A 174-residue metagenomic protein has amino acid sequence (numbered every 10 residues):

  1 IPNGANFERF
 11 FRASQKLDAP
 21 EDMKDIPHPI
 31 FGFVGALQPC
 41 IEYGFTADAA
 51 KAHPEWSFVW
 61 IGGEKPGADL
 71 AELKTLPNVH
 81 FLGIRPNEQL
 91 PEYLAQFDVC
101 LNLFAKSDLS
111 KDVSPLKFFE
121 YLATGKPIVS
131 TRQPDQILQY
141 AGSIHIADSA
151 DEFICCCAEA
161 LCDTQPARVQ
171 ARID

Functional and structural regions predicted by a protein language model:
I1-G4, A13-K16, F97: Carbohydrate-associated surface elements
F11-D25: A short helix/loop element that forms part of the nucleotide-sugar donor recognition site in Leloir-type
M23-I41, A47-A50, F58: Conserved donor-binding/catalytic core segment of Leloir-type glycosyltransferases
G32, V99-C100, P127-I128: Hydrophobic acceptor-binding patch used for acceptor engagement in glycosyltransferases
I41, E88-Y93, N102-L122, V129-Q139: Nucleotide-sugar-dependent
S57, G62, A68-L94: Nucleotide-activated donor-binding/catalytic signature segment of Leloir-type glycosyltransferases, i.e., the conserved
I137-E159: Change "using UDP/GDP/dTDP sugars" to "using nucleotide sugars
A158-D174: Conserved donor-nucleotide binding/catalytic region of nucleotide-linked donor-dependent transferases
